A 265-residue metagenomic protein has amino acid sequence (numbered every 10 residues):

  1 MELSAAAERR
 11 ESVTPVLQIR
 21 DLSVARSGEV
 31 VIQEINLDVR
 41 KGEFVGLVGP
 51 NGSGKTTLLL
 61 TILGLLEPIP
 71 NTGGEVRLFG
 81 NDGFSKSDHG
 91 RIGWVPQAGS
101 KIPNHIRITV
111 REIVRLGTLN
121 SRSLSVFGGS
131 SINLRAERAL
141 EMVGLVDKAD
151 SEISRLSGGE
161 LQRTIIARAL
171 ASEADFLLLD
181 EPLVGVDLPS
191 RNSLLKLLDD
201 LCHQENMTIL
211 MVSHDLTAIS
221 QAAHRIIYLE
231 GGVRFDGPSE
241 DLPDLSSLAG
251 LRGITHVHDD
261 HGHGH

Functional and structural regions predicted by a protein language model:
N71-D88: Conserved ABC transporter NBD signature motif
R115, G129-K148: Conserved ABC ATPase "signature" region
E152-L156, E160: Conserved ABC ATPase signature
E173: Conserved catalytic motifs of ABC-family nucleotide-binding domains
L177-E181: Catalytic Walker B motif of ABC-type/P-loop ATPase nucleotide-binding domains
S213-H214: H-loop/switch region of ABC-family ATPase nucleotide-binding domains
I226-P238: H-loop (His-switch) and adjacent beta-strand-loop-beta switch element of ABC-type ATPase nucleotide-binding domains
